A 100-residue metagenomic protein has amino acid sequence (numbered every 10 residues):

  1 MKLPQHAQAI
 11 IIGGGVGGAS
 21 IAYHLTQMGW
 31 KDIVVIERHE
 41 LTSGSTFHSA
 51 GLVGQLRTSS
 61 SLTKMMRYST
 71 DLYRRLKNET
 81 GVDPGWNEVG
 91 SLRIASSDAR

Functional and structural regions predicted by a protein language model:
M1-P4, Q27, W86: Short, flexible hinge/linker loops that cap or flank conserved catalytic cores
K2-G17, V34: Beta1/beta-strand and adjacent pyrophosphate-binding region of the FAD-binding site in flavoprotein oxidoreductases
H6, W30, F47, E88-V89: A structure-centric signal for secondary-structure junctions around beta-strands
I12, E37, S49, E88-G90: A secondary-structure boundary/capping signal
G15, R38-H39, S69, S97: Fold-independent oxyanion-binding glycine-rich loops and adjacent beta-strand/coil segments at enzyme active sites
T26-F47: Glycine-rich FAD pyrophosphate-binding loop
G51-R100: Dinucleotide-binding Rossmann-like beta1-alpha1 core, especially the glycine-rich loop that anchors the ADP
